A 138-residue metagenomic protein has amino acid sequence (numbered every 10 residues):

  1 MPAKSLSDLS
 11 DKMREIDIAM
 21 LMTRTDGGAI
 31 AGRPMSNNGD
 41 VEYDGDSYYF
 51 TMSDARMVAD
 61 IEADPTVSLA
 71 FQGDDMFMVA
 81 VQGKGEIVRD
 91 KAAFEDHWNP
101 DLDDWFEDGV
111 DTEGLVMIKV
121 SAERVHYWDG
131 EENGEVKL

Functional and structural regions predicted by a protein language model:
M1-K4, M57: Short, positively charged
A3, I16-L21, N99-L102: Short Pro/Gly-enriched beta-strand edge/turn motifs at strand-loop
S5-K12, I16-I18, A31-M35, I61: Membrane-topology and secretion signals of cell-surface/extracellular proteins
D11-G27, V67-F71: A short, Trp-centered hydrophobic/proline-enriched beta-strand micro-motif
I16-I18, G45-S47, D64-V67, T112-L115 (+1 more regions): Short, surface-exposed beta-edge/turn micro-motifs
I18-Y49: N-terminal leader/targeting helix
N38-M76: A short mixed-secondary-structure module that forms the rim of ligand-binding clefts
V81-L138: Charged, gly/pro-rich active-site loop segments
